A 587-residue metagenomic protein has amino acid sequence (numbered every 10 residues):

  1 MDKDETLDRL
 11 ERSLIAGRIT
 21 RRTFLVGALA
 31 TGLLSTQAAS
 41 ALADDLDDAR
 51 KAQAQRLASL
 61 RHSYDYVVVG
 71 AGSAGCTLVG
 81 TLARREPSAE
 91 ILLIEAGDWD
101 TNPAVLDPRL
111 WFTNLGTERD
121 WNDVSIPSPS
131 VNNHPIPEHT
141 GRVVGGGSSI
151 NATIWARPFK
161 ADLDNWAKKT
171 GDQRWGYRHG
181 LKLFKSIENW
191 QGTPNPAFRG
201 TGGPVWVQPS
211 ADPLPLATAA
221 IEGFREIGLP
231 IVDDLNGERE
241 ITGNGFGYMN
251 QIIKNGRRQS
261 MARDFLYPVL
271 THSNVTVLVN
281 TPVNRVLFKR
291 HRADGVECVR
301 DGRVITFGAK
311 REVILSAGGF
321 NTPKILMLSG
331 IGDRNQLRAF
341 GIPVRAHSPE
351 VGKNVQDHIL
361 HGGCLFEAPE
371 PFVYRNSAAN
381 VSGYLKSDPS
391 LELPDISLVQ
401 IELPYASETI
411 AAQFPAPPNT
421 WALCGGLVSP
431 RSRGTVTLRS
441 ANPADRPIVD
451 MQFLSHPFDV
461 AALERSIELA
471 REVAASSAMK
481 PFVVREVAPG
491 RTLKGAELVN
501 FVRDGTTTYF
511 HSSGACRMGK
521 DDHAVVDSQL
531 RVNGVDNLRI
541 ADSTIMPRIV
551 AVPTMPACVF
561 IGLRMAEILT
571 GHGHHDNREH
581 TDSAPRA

Functional and structural regions predicted by a protein language model:
M1-I19, D44-D45: N-terminal secretory signal peptides
L14-A16, L29, K168-R285, K289-A293 (+2 more regions): Conserved redox-cofactor binding core of oxidoreductases
I19-A28, G32-S35, I325: N-terminal export leaders
D44-S186, R345-E350, Q356-I359, G363-E367: N-terminal glycine-rich phosphate/pyrophosphate-binding loop and immediately adjacent elements
T81, R85-I91, G97-N102, V286-K289 (+2 more regions): Glycine-rich loop(s) and the adjacent beta-strand/alpha-helix scaffold that form part
M249, V279, N284-K289, V399 (+3 more regions): A glycine-rich dinucleotide-binding beta-alpha-beta segment and adjacent secondary-structure elements that constitute
I359-E468, T508-G514, I540-I549: FAD cofactor-binding and catalytic pocket of flavoenzymes
E472, G562-H574: Internal hydrophobic alpha-helix adjacent to the cofactor/substrate pocket in enzyme cavities
